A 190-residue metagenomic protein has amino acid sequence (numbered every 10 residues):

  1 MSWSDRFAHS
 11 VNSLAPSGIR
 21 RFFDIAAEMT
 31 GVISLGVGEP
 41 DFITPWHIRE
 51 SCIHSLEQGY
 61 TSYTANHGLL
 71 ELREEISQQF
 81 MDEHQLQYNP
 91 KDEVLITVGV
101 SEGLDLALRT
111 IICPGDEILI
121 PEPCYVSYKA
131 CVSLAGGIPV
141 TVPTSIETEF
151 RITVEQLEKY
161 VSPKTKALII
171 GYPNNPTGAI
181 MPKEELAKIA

Functional and structural regions predicted by a protein language model:
W3, H9-G99, L106: N-terminal small-domain helix-loop-helix segment of the aminotransferase-like
F22, Y128, K188-I189: Aromatic/hydrophobic pocket-lining residues that form π-stacking "cages" and hydrophobic walls in ligand
I25, A107, Q156-Y160: CheY-like receiver
Y88-V94, P114-E117, K164: Short acidic capping loops at alpha-helix termini that bridge into adjacent secondary structure
T110-V132: Conserved PLP-anchoring active-site segment centered on the Schiff-base-forming lysine
L134-V140: A short helix-loop-beta submotif of the ANL/AMP-binding
V140, T144-A190: Active-site phosphate-binding strand-loop segment of PLP-dependent enzymes
